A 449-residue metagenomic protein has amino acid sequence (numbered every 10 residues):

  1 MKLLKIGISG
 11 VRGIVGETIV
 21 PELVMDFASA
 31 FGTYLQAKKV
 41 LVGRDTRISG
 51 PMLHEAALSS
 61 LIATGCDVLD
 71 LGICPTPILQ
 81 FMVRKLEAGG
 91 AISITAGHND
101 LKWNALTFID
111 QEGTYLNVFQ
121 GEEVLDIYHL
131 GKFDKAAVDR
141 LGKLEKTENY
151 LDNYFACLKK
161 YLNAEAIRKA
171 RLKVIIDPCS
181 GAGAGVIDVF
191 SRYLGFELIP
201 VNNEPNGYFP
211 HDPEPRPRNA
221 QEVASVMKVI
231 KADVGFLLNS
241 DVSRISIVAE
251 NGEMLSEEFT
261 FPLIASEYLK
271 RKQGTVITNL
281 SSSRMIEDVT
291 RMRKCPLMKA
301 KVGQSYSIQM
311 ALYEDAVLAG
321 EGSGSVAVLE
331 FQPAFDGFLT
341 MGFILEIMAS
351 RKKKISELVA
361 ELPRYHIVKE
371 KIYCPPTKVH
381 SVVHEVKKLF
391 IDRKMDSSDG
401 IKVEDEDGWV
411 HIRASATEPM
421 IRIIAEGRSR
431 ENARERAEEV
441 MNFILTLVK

Functional and structural regions predicted by a protein language model:
M1, I14, N104-I230: Gly/Ser/Thr-enriched, mixed-charge loops and adjacent short helices that form phosphate/oxyanion-binding elements
M1-G65, G89, K143-V174: An N-terminal, well-structured beta->alpha segment
I6-G7, V42, V68-I73, S93-I94 (+7 more regions): General beta-strand structural signal in soluble alpha/beta enzymes
S29, K39-W103, V189-V248: N-terminal small/polar loop signature for handling phosphorylated ligands or for N-terminal nucleophile
N117, P200-N202, E253-Q273, G337-S350: Gly/Ser/Thr-rich active-site loops/lids in small-molecule metabolic enzymes that frequently grip phosphoryl groups
E122-A156, K160, A249-G322, V326-V328: Proline/glycine-rich low-complexity loops and linkers
V234, R271-K449: Phosphate-binding and adjacent anionic-ligand microenvironments
